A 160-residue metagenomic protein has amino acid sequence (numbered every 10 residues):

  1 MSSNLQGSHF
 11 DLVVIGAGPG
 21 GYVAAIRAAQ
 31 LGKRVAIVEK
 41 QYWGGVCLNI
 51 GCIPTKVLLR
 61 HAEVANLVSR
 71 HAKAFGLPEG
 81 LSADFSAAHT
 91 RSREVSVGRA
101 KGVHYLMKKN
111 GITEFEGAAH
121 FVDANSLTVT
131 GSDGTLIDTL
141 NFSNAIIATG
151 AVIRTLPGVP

Functional and structural regions predicted by a protein language model:
S2-N4, S8-F10, I26-K33, V38-P160: Glycine-rich flavin
G16-P19, K40-Q41: Glycine-rich Rossmann-fold phosphate-binding loop(s) that bind the pyrophosphate of adenine dinucleotide cofactors
Y22: Residues forming the Rossmann-fold NAD(P)(H) cofactor-binding site
